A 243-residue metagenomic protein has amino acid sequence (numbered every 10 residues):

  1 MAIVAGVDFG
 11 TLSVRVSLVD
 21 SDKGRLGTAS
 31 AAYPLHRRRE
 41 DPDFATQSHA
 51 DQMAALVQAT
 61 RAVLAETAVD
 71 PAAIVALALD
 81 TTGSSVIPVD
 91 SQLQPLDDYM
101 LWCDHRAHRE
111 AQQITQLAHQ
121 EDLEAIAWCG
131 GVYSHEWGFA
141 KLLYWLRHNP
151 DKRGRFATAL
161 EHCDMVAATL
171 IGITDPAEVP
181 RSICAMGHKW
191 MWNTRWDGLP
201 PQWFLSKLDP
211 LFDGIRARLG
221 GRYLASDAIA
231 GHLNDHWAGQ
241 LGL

Functional and structural regions predicted by a protein language model:
M1-D98, R109, G214-A217, R222 (+1 more regions): N-terminal glycine/serine-rich phosphate-binding loop of ATP-dependent small-molecule kinases, especially carbohydrate
F9-T11, A125-L243: Gly/Ser/Thr-rich active-site cleft segment
H49-D51, Q120-E121, A177-E178: Short, intrinsically disordered/low-complexity patches at protein termini and at juxtamembrane boundaries
T67, A118, N149: Active-site catalytic pocket residues across diverse enzymes, especially alpha/beta-hydrolases
S91-D97, L101, Q113-H119, E124: Hydrophobic or amphipathic alpha-helical targeting/insertion segments
D104: Carbohydrate-associated surface elements
A111-I114, W145: Hydrophobic packing residues within well-ordered alpha-helices of enzyme cores
